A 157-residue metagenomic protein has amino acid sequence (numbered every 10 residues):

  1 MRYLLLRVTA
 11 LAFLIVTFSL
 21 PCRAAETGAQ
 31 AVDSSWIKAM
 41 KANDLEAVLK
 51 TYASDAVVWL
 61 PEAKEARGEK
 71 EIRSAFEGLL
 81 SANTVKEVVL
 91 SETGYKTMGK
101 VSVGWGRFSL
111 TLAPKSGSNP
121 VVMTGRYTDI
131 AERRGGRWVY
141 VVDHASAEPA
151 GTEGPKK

Functional and structural regions predicted by a protein language model:
M1-R7: Positively charged n-region of N-terminal signal peptides that target proteins for export
R7-S19: Bacterial N-terminal signal peptides
L20-A24: Sec/Tat signal peptide C-region and signal peptidase I cleavage site
T27-V32, L45-K100, R107, S118-V122 (+1 more regions): A solvent-exposed, acidic/Ser-Thr-rich amphipathic alpha-helical stretch
M40-D44: Short helix-adjacent coil turns
Y95-S102, A131-R137: A short, structured loop/turn motif at beta-sheet edges
L110-P114, A131: Beta-strand elements of well-folded, non-transmembrane domains
T124-G151: Short beta-strand edge/turn micro-motifs at domain boundaries
